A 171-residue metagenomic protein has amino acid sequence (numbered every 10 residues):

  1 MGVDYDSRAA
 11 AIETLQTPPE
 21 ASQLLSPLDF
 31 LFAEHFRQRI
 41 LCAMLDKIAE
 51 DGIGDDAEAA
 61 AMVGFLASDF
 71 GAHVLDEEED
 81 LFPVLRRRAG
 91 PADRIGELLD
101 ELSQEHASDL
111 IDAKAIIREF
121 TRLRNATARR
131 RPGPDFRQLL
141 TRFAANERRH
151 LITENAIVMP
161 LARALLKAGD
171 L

Functional and structural regions predicted by a protein language model:
M1-L171: Small-residue-biased structural context
